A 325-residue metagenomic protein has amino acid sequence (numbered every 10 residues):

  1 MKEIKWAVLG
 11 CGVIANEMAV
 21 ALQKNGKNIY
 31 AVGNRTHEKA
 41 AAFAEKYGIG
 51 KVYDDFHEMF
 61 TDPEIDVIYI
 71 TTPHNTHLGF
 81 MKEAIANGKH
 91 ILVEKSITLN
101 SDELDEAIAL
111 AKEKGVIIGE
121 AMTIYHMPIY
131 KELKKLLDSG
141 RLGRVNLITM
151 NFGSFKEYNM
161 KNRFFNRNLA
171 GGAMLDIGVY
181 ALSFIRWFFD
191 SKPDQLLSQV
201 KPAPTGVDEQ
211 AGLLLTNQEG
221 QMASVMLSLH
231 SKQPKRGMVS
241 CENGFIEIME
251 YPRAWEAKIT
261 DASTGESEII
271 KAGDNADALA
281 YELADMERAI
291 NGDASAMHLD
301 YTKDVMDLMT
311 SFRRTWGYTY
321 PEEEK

Functional and structural regions predicted by a protein language model:
M1, V67-Y69, D285-K325: C-terminal helix-rich "cap/oligomerization" subdomain common to oxidoreductases
M1-Y47, K325: N-terminal Rossmann-like dinucleotide-binding module
M18, T36, G50-L110: Beta-loop-alpha module in the N-terminal Rossmann-like domain of NAD(P)-dependent dehydrogenases, especially those
Y53, V93-E94, I118-E120, I248: Hydrophobic residues in well-ordered beta-strands that form the structural core
E106-T123, R144-L147: Rossmann-fold dehydrogenase core element
I124-L196, P204: Predominantly a Rossmann-like dinucleotide-binding segment in NAD(P)-dependent oxidoreductases
S183-E256, L283-A294, K325: Contiguous beta-strand/loop segments that form the cofactor/metal-binding neighborhood of enzyme cores
I270-A284, M297: Active-site loop of classical SDR/Rossmann-like NAD(P)-dependent oxidoreductases, centered on the catalytic Tyr-X3-Lys
